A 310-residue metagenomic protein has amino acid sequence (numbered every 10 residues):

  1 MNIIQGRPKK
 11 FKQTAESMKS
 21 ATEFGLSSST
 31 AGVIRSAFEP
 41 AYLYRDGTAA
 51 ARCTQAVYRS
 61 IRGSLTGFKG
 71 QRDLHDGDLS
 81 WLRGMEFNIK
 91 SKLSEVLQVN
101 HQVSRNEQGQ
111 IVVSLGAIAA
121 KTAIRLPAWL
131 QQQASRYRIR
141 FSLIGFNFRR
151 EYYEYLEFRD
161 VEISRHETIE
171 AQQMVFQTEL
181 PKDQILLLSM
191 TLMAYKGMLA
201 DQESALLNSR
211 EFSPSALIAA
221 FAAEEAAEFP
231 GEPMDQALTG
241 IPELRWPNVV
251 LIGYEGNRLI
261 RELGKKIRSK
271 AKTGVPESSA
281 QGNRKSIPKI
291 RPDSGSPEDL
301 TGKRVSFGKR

Functional and structural regions predicted by a protein language model:
M1-F11, E16-M18, G25-L26, R35 (+8 more regions): Intrinsic structural disorder
M1-S91, G256-R310: Long, polar/Ser/Thr-enriched low-complexity segments that form simple helices or flexible linkers at protein ends
G6, G84, S94-N100, A237-L238 (+2 more regions): Short linear recognition/processing motifs and adjacent strand/loop elements at protein termini and domain edges
R62-E232: Charged linear interaction tracts used for macromolecular binding and regulation
L156-I169, Q177, M198-R310: Short beta-strand elements
